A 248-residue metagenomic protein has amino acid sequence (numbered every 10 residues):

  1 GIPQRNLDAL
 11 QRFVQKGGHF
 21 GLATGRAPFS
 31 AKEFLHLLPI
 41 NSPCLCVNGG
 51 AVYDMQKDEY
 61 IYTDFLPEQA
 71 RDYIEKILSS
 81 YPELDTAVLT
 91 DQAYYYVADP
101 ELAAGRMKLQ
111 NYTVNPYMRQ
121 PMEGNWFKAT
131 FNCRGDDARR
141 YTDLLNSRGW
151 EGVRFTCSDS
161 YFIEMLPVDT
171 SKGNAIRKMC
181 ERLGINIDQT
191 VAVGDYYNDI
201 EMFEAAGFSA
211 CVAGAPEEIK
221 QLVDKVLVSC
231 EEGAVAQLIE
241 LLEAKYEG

Functional and structural regions predicted by a protein language model:
I2-A103: Active-site phosphate-binding/coordination module
P3-Q4, E164-G248: Mg2+-dependent phosphoryl-transfer enzymes with acidic/Ser/Thr/Gly-rich catalytic loops
G17-G21, I40-S42, F127-K128, D188-Q189 (+2 more regions): Short active-site oxyanion
P28, R71, W126, A138 (+2 more regions): A general structural signal for well-ordered alpha-helical segments in protein cores
A31-E33, M55-Q56, V97-A98, Y141 (+3 more regions): Short glycine-/acidic-enriched loop or helix-start segments at secondary-structure transitions that form or flank
L38-I40, N48, Q56, R148-E151 (+2 more regions): Short, structured coil segments at secondary-structure junctions
L38-N41, I61-D64, L102-M107, K172-N174 (+2 more regions): Short, hinge-like loop/turn segments at secondary-structure boundaries
S80-A205: Conserved acidic, metal-coordinating active-site core of Asp-based, Mg2+-dependent phosphoryl-transfer enzymes
